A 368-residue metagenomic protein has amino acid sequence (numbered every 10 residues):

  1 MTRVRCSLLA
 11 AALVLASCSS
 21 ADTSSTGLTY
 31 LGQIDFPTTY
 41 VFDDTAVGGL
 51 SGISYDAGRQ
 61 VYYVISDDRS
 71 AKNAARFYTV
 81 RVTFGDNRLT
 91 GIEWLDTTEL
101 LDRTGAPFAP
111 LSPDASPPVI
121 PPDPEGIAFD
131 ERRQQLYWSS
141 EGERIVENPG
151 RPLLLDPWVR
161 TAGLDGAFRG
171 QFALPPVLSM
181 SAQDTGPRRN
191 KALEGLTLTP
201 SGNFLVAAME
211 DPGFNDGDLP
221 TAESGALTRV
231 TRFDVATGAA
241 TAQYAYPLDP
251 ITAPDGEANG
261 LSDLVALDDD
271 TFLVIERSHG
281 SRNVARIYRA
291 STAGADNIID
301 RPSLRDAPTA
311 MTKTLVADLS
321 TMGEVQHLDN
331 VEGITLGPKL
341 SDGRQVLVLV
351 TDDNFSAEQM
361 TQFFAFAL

Functional and structural regions predicted by a protein language model:
T2-D22: Secretory targeting and sorting signals
C18-L368: Sequence/structural signature of beta-propeller domains
